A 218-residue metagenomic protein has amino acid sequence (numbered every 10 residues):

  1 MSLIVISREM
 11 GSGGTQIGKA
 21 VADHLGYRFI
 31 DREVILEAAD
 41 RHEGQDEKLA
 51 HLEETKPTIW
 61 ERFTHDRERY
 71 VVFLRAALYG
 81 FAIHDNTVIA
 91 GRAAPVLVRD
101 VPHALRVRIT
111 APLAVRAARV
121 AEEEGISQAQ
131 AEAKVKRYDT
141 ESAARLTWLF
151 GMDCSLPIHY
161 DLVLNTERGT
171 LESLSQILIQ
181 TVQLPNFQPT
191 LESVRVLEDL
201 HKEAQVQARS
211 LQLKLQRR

Functional and structural regions predicted by a protein language model:
M1-I4: Extreme N-terminal starter segment of soluble prokaryotic enzymes
I6-V21: Glycine-rich phosphate-binding P-loop
I35-N86, I126: ATP-dependent small-molecule kinase phosphotransfer cores that center on conserved nucleotide phosphate-binding segments
G91-R92: Divalent-cation
D100-E123, Q128-R137: Conserved phosphate-donor/acceptor-positioning beta-strand/loop module used by diverse small-molecule
M152-Q212: NTP-dependent small-molecule kinase module
L213-R218: Short edge beta-strands and adjacent turn/loop segments
